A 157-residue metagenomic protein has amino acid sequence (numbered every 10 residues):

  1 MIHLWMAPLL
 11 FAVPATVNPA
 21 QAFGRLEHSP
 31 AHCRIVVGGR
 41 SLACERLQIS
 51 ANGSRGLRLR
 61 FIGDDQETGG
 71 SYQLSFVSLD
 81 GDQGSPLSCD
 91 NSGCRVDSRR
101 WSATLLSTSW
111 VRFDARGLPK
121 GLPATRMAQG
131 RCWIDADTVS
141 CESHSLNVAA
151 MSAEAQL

Functional and structural regions predicted by a protein language model:
L4-V13: Sec-dependent N-terminal signal peptides
W5, F76-V77, V139-S140: Generic hydrophobic, helix-prone segments enriched in Leu/Val/Ile
P14, R25-E27, V36, A51 (+3 more regions): A generic structural signal for short, solvent-exposed coil/turn residues that cap or connect secondary-structure
N18-S102: An ectodomain-focused feature that recognizes extracytoplasmic/extracellular
L79-D82, Q129-C132, A155-L157: Extended lipid/amphipathic-ligand handling interfaces
G93-S152: Acidic, glycine-rich flexible loop segments
